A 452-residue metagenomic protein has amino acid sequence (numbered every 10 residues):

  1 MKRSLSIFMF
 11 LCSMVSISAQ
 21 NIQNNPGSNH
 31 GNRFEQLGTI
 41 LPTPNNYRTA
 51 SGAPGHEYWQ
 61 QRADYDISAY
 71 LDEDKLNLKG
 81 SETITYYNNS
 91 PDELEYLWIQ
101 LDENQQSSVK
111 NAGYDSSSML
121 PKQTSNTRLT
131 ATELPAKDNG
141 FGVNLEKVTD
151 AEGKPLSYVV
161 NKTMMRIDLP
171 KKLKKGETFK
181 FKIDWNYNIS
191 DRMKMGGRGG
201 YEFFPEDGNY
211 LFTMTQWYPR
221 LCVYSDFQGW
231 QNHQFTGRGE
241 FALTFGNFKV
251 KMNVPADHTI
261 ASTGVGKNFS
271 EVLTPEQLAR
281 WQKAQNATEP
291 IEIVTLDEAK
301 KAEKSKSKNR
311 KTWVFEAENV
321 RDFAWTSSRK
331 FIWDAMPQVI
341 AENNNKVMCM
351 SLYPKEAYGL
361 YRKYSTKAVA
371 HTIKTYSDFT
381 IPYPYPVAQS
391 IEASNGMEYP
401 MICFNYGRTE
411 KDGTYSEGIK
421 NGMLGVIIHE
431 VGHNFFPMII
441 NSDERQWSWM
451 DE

Functional and structural regions predicted by a protein language model:
M1-N24: Bacterial Sec-dependent N-terminal signal peptides
Q20-L78, T215: N-terminal, polar/Ser/Thr-rich
N21-S28, N77, Y87, E93-L94 (+3 more regions): A surface-exposed beta-strand-loop module
L76-Q105, K110, P121-N126: Ligand-binding face of N-terminal immunoglobulin V-set domains in extracellular IgSF glycoproteins
E82-I84, N88, L101-E103, E177-D191 (+2 more regions): Short, hydrophobic/aromatic-enriched beta-strand segments in well-ordered soluble domains
V109-T124, Y187-F248, N268-F269, V339: Glycine/proline-rich low-complexity spacer/linker segments in large multi-domain proteins
Q216-W230, T236-I428: Hydrophobic helix-coil surface modules that form long, contiguous segments used for peptide/substrate interaction
V431-W447: Catalytic Zn2+-binding segment of zinc metalloproteases
